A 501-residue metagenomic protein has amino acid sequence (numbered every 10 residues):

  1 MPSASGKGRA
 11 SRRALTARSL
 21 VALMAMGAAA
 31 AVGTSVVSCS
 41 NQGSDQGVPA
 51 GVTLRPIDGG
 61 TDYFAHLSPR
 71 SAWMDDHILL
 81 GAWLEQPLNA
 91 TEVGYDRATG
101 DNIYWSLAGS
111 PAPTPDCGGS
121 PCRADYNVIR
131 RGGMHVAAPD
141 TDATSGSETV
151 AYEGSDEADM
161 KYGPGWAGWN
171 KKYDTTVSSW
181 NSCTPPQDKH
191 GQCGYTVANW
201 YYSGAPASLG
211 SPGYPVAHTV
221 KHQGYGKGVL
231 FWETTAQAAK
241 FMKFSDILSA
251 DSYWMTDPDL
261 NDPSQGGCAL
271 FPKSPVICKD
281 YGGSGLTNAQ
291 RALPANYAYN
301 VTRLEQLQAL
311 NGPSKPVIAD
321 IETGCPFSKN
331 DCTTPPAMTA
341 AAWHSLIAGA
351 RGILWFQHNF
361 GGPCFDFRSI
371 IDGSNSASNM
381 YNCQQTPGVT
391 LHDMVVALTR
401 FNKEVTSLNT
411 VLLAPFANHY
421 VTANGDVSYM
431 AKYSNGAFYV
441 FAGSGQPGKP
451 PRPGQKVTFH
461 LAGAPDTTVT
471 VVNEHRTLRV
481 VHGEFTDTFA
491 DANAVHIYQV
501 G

Functional and structural regions predicted by a protein language model:
P2-C39: Secretory targeting and sorting signals
S40-Q46: Bacterial lipoprotein signal-peptidase II cleavage site
G47-T468, V472-G501: Glycan-processing catalytic domains of CAZymes
